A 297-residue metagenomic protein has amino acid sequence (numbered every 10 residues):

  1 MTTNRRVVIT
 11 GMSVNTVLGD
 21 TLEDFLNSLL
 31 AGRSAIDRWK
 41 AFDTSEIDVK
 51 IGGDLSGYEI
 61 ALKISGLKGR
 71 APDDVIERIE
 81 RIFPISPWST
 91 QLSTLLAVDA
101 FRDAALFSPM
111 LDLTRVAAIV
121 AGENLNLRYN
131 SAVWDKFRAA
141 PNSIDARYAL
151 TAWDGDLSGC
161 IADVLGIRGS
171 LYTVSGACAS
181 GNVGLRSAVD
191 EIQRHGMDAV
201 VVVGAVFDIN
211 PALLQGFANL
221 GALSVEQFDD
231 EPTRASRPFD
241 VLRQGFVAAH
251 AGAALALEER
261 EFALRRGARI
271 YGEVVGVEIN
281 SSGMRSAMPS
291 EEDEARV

Functional and structural regions predicted by a protein language model:
M1-I79, E261-E273: ACP-dependent fatty acid/polyketide chain-elongation machinery
R6-T10, R33-R38, E231-V297: Condensing-enzyme catalytic core mediating Claisen C-C bond formation in acyl metabolism
I9, A41-L106, V120, D154-R168: A glycine- and small-residue-enriched flexible loop/hinge segment at structural boundaries
L29, T44, I85-T90, L111-L113 (+2 more regions): Active-site nucleophile and cofactor-binding loops and adjacent substrate-binding regions of central metabolic enzymes
I82-A146: Hydrophobic alpha-helical hairpins/lids featuring a short glycine-rich hinge
S93-L106, D154-L157, A162-L165, L171-V206 (+1 more regions): Active-site-proximal alpha-helical scaffold in enzymes
V120-Y172, A218-V225: Active-site-proximal gating segment of KS-fold condensing enzymes and close homologs
R138-D145, R186, D190, F207-F262 (+1 more regions): Glycine-/small-residue-rich "gating" segment that lines the acyl/pantetheine channel and substrate pocket
